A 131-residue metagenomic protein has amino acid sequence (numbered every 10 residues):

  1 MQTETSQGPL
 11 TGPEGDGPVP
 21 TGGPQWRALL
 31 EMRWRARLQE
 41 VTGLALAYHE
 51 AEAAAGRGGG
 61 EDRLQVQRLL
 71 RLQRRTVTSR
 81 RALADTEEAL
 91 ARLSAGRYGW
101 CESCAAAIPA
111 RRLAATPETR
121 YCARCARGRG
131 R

Functional and structural regions predicted by a protein language model:
M1-A95: Interaction interfaces in information-processing and related assembly proteins
A36, I108, R120: Short alpha-helical
S94-R97, E118-Y121: Short metal-coordination and nucleic-acid-contact micro-motifs, chiefly zinc-binding Cys/His arrays
A95-G99, A105, P109: Alpha-helical hinge/cap motifs
C101-C104, C122-C125: Short cysteine-rich clusters marking metal-coordination/redox-active sites
I108-P109, R127-G130: Short functional micro-motifs and their immediate structural scaffolds
R111-T116: Short Cys/His-rich "knuckle" micro-motifs
P117, A126: A short beta-strand motif that forms part of the nucleic acid-binding face of small beta-barrel RNA-binding folds
